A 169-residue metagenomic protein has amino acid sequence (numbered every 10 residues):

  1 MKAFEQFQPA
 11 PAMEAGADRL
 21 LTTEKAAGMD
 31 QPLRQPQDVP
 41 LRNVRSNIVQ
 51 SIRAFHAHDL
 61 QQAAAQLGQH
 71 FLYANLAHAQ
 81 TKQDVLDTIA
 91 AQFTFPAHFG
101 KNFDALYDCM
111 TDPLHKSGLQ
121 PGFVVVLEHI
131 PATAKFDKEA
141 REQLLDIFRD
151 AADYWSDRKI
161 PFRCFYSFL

Functional and structural regions predicted by a protein language model:
M1-G28: N-terminal amphipathic/basic-hydrophobic helices that include classical n-h-c signal peptides and signal-anchor
F7, G28-L169: Positively charged, polar, low-complexity stretches
